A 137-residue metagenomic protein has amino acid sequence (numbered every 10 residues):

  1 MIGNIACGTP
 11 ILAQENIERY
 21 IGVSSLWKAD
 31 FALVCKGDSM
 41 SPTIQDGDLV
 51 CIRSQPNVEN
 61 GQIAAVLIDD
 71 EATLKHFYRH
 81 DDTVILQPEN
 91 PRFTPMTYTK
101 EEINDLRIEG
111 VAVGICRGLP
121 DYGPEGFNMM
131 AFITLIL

Functional and structural regions predicted by a protein language model:
M1-D46, R79, G114-L137: Short, positionally conserved secondary-structure boundary motifs
I63-A64, L74-Y78: Short beta-strand-centered aromatic/proline hotspots
H80-P120: Glycine- and charge-enriched low-complexity intrinsically disordered segments
